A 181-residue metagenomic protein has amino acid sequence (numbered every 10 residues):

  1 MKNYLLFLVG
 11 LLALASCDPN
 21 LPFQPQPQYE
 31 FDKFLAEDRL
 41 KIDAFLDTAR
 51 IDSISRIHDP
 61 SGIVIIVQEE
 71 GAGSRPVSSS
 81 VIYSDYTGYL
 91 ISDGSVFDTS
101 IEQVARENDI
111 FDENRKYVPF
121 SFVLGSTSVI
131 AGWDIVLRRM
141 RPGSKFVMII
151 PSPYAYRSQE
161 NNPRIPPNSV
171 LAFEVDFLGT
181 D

Functional and structural regions predicted by a protein language model:
M1-Y4, P19: Positively charged n-region of N-terminal signal peptides that target proteins for export
L6-V9: Sec-dependent N-terminal signal peptides
L12-S16: C-terminal motif of bacterial Sec signal peptides marking the signal peptidase cleavage site
C17-D181: Cross-family detector of peptidyl-prolyl cis-trans isomerase
